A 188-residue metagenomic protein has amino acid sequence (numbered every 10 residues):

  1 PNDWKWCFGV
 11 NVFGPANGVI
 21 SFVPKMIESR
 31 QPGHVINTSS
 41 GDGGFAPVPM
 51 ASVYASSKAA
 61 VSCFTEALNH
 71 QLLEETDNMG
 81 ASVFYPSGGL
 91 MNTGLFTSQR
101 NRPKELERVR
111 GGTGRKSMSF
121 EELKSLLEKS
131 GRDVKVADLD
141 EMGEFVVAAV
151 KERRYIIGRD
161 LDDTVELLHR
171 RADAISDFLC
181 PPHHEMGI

Functional and structural regions predicted by a protein language model:
P1-K5: Substrate-binding pocket helix/loop in short-chain dehydrogenase/reductase
A16, Y54, S62: Catalytic tyrosine of NAD(P)H-dependent dehydrogenase/reductases that use a Tyr as the general acid/base
V19, S57: Active-site helix of classical SDR
S21-Q31, E74-E75: A short helix-coil junction within the Rossmann-fold of NAD(P)-dependent oxidoreductases
S40: Residue(s) in the substrate-gating loop at a strand-loop-helix junction that position the organic substrate next
A46-A55: Active-site loop-to-helix junction immediately N-terminal to the catalytic Tyr of the SDR YXXXK motif in Rossmann-fold
L73-I157: SDR active-site lid
